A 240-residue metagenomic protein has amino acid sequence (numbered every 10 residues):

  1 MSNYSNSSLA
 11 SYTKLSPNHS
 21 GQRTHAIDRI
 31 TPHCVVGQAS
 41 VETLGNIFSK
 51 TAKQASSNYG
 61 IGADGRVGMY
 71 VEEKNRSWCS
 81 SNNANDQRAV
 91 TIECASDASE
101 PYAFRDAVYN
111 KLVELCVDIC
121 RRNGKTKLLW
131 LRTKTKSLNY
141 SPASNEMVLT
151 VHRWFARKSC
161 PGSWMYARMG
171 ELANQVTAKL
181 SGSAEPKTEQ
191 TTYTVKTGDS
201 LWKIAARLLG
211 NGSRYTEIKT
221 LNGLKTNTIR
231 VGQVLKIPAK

Functional and structural regions predicted by a protein language model:
M1-D86: N-terminal catalytic cores of peptidoglycan-degrading enzymes
S2-T13, H19-T24, A98-E189, V231 (+1 more regions): Basic/polar, cationic surfaces and motifs that engage anionic cell-wall and phosphate/carboxylate ligands
H25-R29, Q54, Q87-A89, T188-Q190 (+2 more regions): Extracytoplasmic
A26, Y102-N110, V195-D199, L209-G212: Soluble non-cytosolic domains of exported or imported proteins
V36, E73, N85-E100, V117-R121 (+2 more regions): Cell-envelope and extracellular/periplasmic
P186-G210, Q233: Primarily a LysM-type cell-wall glycan-binding module
K219-T228: Short acidic beta-strand-loop surface patches of small beta-rich interaction domains
